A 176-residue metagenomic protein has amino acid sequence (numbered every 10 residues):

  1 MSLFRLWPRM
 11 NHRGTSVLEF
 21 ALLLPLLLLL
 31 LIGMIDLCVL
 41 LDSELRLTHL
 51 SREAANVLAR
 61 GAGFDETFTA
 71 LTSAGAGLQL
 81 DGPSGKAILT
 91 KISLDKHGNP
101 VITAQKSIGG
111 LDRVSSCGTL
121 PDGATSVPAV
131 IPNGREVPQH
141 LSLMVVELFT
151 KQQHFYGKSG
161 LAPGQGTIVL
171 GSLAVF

Functional and structural regions predicted by a protein language model:
M1-R13: N-terminal leader/signal peptides at the extreme start of proteins
R9, S16, R46-H49, E66: An amphipathic alpha-helix/helix-turn recognition signal
M10-V39: N-terminal single-pass transmembrane signal-anchor helix
G14, F20, S43-R46, E53: Residue-level recognition of specific faces of alpha-helices
L27-L31, L45-L50: Short amphipathic alpha-helical segments, especially helix-boundary/capping motifs
D36-T48, R60-F64: Membrane-proximal amphipathic alpha-helices that sit immediately adjacent to an N-terminal transmembrane/signal-anchor
R52, N56-F176: Short, conserved structural patches
